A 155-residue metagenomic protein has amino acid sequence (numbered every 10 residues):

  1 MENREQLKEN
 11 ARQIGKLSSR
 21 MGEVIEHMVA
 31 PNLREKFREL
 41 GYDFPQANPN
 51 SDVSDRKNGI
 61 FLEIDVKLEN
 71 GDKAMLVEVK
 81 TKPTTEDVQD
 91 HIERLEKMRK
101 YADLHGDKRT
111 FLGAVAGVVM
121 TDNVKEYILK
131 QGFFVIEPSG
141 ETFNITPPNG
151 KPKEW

Functional and structural regions predicted by a protein language model:
M1-K36, Y42: Amphipathic, low-proline, heptad-repeat alpha-helices and/or compositionally biased low-complexity charged/polar-rich
V24, M28, F61, E86 (+1 more regions): Charged, alpha-helix-enriched surfaces in structured cytosolic catalytic cores of large nucleotide-utilizing machines
L33, L62-D87, H91-E96: Conserved catalytic cores of phosphodiester-cleaving nucleases, focusing on short active-site segments
Y42-P49, D107-L112: A short coil-to-beta-strand element that immediately follows conserved catalytic motifs
F44-G71: Active-site metal-binding core of divalent-cation-utilizing nuclease and nuclease-like domains
D87-K108, E126: Basic, amphipathic alpha-helical patches used to engage nucleic acids or provide basic targeting signals, exemplified
T110-W155: Domain-level recognition of nuclease-like catalytic cores that cleave nucleotide substrates
